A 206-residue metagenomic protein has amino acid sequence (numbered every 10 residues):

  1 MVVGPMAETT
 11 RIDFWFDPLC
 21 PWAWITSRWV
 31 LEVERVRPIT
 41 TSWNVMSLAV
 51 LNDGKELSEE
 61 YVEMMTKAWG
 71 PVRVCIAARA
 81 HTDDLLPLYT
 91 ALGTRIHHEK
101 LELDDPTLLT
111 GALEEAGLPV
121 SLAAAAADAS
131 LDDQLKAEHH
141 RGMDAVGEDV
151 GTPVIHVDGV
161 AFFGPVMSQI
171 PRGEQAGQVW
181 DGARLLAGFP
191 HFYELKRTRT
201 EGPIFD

Functional and structural regions predicted by a protein language model:
M1-P5: N-terminal amphipathic/basic-hydrophobic helices that include classical n-h-c signal peptides and signal-anchor
M6-V30: Local sequence-structure signature of Cys/Sec-based thiol-disulfide redox active-site neighborhoods
F16, L92, V166: Short, histidine-centered active-site or binding-site loop motifs used for metal coordination, general acid-base
C20, I96-K100, A129, I170: Short histidine/acidic/glycine/proline-rich micro-motifs that form metal- and phosphate-coordinating active-site loops
W24-A112, G182-L186, E194-D206: Structural alpha/beta surface segment adjacent to cysteine/selenocysteine redox centers across thiol/disulfide enzymes
W29-V33, P106-D206: C-terminal cap of thioredoxin/glutaredoxin-like
